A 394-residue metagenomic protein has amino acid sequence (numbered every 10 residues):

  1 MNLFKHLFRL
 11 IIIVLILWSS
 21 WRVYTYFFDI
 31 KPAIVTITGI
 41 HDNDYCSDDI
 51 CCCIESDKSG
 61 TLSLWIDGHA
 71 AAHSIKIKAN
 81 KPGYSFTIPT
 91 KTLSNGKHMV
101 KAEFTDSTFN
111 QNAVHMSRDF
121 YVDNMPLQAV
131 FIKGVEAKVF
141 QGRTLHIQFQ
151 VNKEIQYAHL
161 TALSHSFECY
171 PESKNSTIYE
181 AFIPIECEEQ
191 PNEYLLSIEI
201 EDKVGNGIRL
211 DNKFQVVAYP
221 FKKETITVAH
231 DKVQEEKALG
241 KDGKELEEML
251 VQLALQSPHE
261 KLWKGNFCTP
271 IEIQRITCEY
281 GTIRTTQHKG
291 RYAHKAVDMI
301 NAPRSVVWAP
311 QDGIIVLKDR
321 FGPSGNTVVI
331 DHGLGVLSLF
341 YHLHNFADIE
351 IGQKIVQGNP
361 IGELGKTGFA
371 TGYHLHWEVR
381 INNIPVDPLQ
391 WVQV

Functional and structural regions predicted by a protein language model:
Y26-T36, R118-P126, Q215-V217: Flexible, low-complexity linkers/stalks enriched in Thr/Pro that connect modular domains
T90-K97, I185-P191: Surface-exposed, short loops/turns at beta-strand junctions within beta-sandwich domains
H98, A102, L196-I198: Hydrophobic/tyrosine-rich beta-strand signature of extracellular beta-sandwich/beta-rich modules, prominently
Y121-K213, A218-Y219: Cationic-aromatic interfacial patches
L210-S324: Surface-exposed, glycine-biased beta-strand/turn segments
K295, A309-N345, Y373, E378: Zn2+-dependent peptidoglycan hydrolase active-site motif and core
V306-V316, D348-L364: Short, well-structured beta-strand-loop connectors
T327-D331, V336, Q353-V394: Conserved, short, structured surface segments that act as functional micro-motifs
